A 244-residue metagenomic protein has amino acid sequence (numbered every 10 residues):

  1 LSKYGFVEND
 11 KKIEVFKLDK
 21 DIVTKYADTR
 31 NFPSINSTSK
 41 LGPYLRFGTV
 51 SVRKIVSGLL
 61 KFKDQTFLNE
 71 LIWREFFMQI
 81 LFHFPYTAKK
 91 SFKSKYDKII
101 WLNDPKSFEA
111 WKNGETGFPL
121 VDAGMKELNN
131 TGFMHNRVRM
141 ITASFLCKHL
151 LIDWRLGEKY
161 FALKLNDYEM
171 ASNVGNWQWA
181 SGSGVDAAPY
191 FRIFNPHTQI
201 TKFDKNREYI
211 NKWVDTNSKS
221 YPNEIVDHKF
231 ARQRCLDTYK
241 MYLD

Functional and structural regions predicted by a protein language model:
L1-Y96, Q199-D244: Glycine/tryptophan-enriched, flexible segments
D19-V23, R30-S37, I99-K106, L120 (+4 more regions): A generic structural signal for ordered alpha-helices
Y26, W73, W101, W111 (+2 more regions): Tryptophan-centered motif/residue detector
T38-F47, L68, Y96-K98, P105-F108 (+8 more regions): Generic secondary-structure boundary/loop-capping signal
I72, M78-L120, K126, N136-M140: Active-site core of glycosidic bond-cleaving carbohydrate-active enzymes
I99-I100, Y160-F230: C-terminal, helix-dominated tail/subdomain
G114-R192: C-terminal structural cap/anchor segments
